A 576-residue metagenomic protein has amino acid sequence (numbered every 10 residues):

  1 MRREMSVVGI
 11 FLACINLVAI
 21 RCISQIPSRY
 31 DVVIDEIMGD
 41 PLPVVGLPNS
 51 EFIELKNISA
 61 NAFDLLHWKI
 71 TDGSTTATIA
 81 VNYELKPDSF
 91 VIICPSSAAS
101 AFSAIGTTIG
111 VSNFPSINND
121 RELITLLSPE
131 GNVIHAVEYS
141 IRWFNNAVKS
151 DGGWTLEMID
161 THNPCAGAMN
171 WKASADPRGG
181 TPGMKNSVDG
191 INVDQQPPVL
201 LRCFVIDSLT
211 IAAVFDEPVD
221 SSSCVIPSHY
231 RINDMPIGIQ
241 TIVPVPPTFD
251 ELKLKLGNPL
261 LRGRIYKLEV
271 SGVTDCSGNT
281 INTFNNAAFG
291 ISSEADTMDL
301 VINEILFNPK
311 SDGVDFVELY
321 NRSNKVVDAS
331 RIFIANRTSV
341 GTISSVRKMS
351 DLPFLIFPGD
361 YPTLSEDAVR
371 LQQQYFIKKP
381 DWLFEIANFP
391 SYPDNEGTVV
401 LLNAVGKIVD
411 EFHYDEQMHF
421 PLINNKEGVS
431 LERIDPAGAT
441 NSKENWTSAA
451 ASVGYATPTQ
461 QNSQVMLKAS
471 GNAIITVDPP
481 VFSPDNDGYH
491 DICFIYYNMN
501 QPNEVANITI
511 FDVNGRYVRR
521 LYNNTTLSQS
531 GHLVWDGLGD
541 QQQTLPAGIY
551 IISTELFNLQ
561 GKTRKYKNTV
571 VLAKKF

Functional and structural regions predicted by a protein language model:
M1-P27: Bacterial Sec-dependent N-terminal signal peptides
N16, P41-V45, Q542: A generic structural signal for short coil/turn motifs at secondary-structure boundaries
Q25-M169, S174-P177, G190-P218, S222-S442 (+2 more regions): Activation on beta-sandwich/Ig-like modules and their edge loops
A173-G180, M184-S187, S448-Q464: Catalytic cores of secreted or luminal carbohydrate-active enzymes
M466-F576: Short loop/turn motifs at secondary-structure boundaries
